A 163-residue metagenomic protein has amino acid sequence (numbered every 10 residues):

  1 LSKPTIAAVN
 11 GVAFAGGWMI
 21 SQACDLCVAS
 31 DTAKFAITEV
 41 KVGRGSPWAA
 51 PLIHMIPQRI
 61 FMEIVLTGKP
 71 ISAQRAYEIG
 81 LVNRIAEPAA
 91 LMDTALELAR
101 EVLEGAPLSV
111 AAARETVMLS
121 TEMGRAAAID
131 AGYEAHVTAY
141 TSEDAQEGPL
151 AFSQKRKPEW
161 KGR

Functional and structural regions predicted by a protein language model:
L1-A7: Conserved catalytic cysteine-centered active-site region of acyl-thioester-dependent Claisen-condensing enzymes
P4, S21, A76, A113 (+1 more regions): Terminal peptide-recognition signature
A8, F14-L66, E78-I79, T94 (+1 more regions): CoA-thioester-processing core
V28-A33, V82-D130, V137, E143 (+1 more regions): C-terminal long alpha-helix characteristic of the crotonase
M55, P70, I85: Short aromatic/basic micro-patch
I64-V65, A113-T116, G132, F152: Short alpha-helical scaffolding segments that buttress acidic/His motifs in well-ordered protein cores
G68-R75: Acidic, divalent-metal-coordinating active-site segment for phosphoryl/phosphodiester hydrolysis, typified by short
T141-A145, A151: Interdomain hinge/lid region at the active-site interface of Rossmann-like NAD(P)-dependent oxidoreductases
